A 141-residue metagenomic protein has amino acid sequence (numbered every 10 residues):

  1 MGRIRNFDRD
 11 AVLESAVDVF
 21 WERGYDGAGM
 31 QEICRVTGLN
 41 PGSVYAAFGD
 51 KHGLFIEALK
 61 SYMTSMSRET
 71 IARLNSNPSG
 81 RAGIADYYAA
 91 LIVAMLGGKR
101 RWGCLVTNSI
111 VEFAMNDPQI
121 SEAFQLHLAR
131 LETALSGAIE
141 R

Functional and structural regions predicted by a protein language model:
M1-F7: N-terminal intrinsically disordered/low-complexity leader segments
A11, S15-G53, E57: Helix-turn-helix
E57, I71-R101: Hydrophobic alpha-helical connector segments
K60-M66: Short, basic, alpha-helical segments at the C-terminal edge of helix-turn-helix-like DNA-binding modules
A82-D86, P118-R141: Amphipathic alpha-helical packing segments from all-alpha helical-bundle domains
G83-I84, G98-E122: Amphipathic alpha-helical segments used for helix-helix packing
